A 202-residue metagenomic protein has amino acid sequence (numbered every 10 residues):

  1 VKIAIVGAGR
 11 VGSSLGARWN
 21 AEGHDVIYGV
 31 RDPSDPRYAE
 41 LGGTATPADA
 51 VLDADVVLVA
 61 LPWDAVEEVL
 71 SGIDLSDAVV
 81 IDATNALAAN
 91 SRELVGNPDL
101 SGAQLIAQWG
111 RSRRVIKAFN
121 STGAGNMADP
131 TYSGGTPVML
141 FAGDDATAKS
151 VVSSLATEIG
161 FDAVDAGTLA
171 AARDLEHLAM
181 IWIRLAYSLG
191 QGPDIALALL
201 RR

Functional and structural regions predicted by a protein language model:
V1-E40: NAD(P)+-binding Rossmann beta1-loop-alpha1 motif at the extreme N-terminus of oxidoreductases
S14, R18, W109, L155: Rossmann-fold NAD(P)-dependent oxidoreductase module
P47-V79, A83-N90: Rossmann-like NAD(P)-binding element
T84-T131: Rossmann-fold NAD(P)-binding glycine/threonine-rich loop
D129-M139: Rossmann-like flavin
P137-R202: Active-site-lining helix/loop region of Rossmann-like oxidoreductase modules
